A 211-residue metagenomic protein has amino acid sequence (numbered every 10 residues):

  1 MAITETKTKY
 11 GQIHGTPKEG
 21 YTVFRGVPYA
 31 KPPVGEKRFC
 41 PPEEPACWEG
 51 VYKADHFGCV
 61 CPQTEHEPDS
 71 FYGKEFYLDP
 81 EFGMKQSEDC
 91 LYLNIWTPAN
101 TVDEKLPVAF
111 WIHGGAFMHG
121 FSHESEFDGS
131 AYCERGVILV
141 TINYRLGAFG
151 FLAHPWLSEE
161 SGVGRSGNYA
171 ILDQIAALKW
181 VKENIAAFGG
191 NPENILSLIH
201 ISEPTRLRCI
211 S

Functional and structural regions predicted by a protein language model:
M1-N168: Non-catalytic accessory segments of hydrolases
D89, D173-A177, G189-N191: Acidic active-site catalytic centers that drive phospho-/nucleotidyl reactions and related ester hydrolyses
V102-K105, G189-G190, P204: Secondary-structure transition into beta-strands, especially the periplasmic turns and strand N-termini that construct
R145-A148, L198, S202: Short, solvent-exposed turn/loop segments enriched in Gly/Ser/Thr/Pro and often Arg
G164-I185: Alpha/beta-hydrolase active-site loop
G190-I199: Alpha/beta-hydrolase fold nucleophile elbow
I199-S211: Single conserved hydrophobic/aromatic residue that forms the stacking wall/gate of nucleotide- or nucleobase-binding
